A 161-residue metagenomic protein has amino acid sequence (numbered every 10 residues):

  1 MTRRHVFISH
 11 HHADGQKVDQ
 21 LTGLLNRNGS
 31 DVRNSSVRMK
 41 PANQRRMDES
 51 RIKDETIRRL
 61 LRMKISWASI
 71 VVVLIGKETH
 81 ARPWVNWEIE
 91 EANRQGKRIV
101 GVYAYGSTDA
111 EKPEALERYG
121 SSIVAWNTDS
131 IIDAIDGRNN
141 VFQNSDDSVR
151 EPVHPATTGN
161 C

Functional and structural regions predicted by a protein language model:
M1-W67, R150-C161: Conserved N-terminal substructure of TIR/SEFIR domains
T2-V6, R51-E55, G106-C161: C-terminal interaction surface of TIR/SEFIR-family domains
G15-V18, A81-P83, S107-K112: Short catalytic/ligand-binding loop motif for oxyanion handling, primarily in non-cytosolic enzymes, centered on
R33-V37, V102, W126: Conserved beta-strand termini and adjacent loop/short-helix elements that scaffold enzyme active sites in alpha/beta
K64-N93, Y103-Y105: Conserved beta-strand-loop-alpha-helix hinge of the TIR/SEFIR fold
I99: Hydrophobic anchor at the start of a short beta-strand that flanks the dinucleotide cofactor-binding loop
